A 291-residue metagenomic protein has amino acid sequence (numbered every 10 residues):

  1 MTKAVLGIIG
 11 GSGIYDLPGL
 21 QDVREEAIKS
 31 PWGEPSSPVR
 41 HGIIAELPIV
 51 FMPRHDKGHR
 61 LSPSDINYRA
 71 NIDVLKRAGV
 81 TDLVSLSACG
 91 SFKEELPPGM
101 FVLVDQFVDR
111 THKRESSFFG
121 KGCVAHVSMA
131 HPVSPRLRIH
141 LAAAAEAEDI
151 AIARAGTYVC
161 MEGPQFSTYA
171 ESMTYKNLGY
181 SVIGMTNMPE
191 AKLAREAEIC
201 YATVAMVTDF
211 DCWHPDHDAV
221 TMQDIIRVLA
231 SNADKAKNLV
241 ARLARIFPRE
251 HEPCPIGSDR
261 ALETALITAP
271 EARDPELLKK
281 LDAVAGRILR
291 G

Functional and structural regions predicted by a protein language model:
M1-A130, G286-G291: Metabolite-binding pocket within alpha/beta catalytic cores that recognizes anionic/polar moieties
K76-G79, K176, R195: Non-catalytic positions within long, well-ordered alpha-helices that form the structural scaffold/packing of enzyme
T81-D82, S181, C200: Short acidic/polar active-site loop segments enriched in Thr and Asp
R136, H140-A151, N238-I246: Generic non-transmembrane alpha-helical segments
A147-S181, I267: Active-site/ligand-binding-proximal alpha/beta "capping" segment
M185-Q223: Zn-dependent metallopeptidase/amidohydrolase metal-coordination segment
C212-R260: His/Asp/Glu-rich mid-to-C-terminal helical/loop segments that flank catalytic regions of hydrolases
A261-G291: Acidic, Ser/Thr-rich low-complexity intrinsically disordered segments
